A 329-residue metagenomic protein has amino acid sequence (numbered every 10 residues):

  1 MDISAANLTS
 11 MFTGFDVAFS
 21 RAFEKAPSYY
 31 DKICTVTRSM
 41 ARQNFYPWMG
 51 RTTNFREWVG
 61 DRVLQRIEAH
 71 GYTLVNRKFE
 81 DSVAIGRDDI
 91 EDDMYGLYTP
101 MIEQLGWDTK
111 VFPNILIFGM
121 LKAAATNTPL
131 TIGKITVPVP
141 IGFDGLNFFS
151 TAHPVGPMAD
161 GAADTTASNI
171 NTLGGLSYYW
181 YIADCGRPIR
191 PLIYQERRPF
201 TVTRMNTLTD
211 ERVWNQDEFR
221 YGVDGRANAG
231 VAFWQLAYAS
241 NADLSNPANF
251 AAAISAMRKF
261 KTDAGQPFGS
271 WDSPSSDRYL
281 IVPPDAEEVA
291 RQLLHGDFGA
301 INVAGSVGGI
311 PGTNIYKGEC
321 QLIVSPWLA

Functional and structural regions predicted by a protein language model:
M1-A26: N-terminal alpha-helical "arm" segments
D2, L146-A329: Sequence/fold signature of self-assembling virion shell proteins
T13, C34-Y46, T52-V59, D88-E91 (+6 more regions): Helix-rich catalytic cores of soluble enzyme domains
R21-R77: Assembly/oligomerization interface modules of large self-assembling protein complexes
Q65-R66, F79, S276, P284: Glycine-enriched, solvent-exposed interface loops adjoining structured elements
R66, H70, L74, K110 (+1 more regions): Amphipathic alpha-helical hairpins/coiled-coils and adjacent low-complexity
Y72-N127, V213-A227, L280: Long, contiguous amphipathic alpha-helices that act as assembly "spine/axial" helices in icosahedral shell and virion
M94, P129, A290-L294: A short acidic (Asp/Glu
